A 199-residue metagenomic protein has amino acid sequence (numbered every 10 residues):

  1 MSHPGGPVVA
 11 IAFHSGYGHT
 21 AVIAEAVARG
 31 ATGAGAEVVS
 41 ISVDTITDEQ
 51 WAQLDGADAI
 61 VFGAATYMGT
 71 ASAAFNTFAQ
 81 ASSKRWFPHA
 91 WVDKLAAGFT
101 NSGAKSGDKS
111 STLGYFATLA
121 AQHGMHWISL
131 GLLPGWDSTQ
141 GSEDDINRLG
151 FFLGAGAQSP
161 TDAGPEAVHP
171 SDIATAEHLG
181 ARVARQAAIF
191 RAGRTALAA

Functional and structural regions predicted by a protein language model:
M1-W91, D162-A199: N-terminal beta1-alpha1-beta2 submodule of the flavodoxin-like/Rossmannoid cofactor-binding fold
Y17-H19, A64, T70, D108 (+3 more regions): Gly/Ser/Thr-rich helix-start
V38, L54, L95, L113 (+6 more regions): Generic detector of leucine side chains in alpha-helical contexts
A96-N147: Short, glycine-/small-residue-rich phosphate/pyrophosphate-handling segment
F99-N101, S159-P165: Short, local alpha-helical segments
S142-S159: Short glycine/proline-rich, acidic loop/turn segments that cap or connect secondary-structure elements
